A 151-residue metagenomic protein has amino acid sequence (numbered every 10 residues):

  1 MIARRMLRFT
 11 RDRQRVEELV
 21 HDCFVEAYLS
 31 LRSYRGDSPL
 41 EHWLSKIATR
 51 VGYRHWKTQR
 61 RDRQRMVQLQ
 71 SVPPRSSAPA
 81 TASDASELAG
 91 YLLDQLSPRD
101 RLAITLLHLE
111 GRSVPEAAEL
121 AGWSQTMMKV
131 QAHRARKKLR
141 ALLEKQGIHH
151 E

Functional and structural regions predicted by a protein language model:
M1-R13, S30, S45, L93 (+1 more regions): Amphipathic, Lys/Arg- and hydrophobic-enriched alpha-helical face
A3, F24, S97, R101 (+1 more regions): C-terminal flanking helix
L7, L107-L109, H133: Short amphipathic helical patch at the helix-1/turn junction of helix-turn-helix
E18-V25, S38-R50: Structural recognition of an alpha-helix C-terminal capping motif at a helix-to-coil junction
L29-G36, K46-V67, A82: Arg/Lys-rich amphipathic alpha helix in sigma70-family domain 2
Q64-S71, S76, T81-A82, Y91-L92 (+2 more regions): C-terminal edge and immediately downstream basic/flexible tail or linker adjoining helix-turn-helix-like DNA-binding
A89, A103-I104: Short alpha-helical "packing" element that flanks the helix-turn-helix/winged-helix DNA-binding module
D94-L102, E110-M127, K138: Helix-turn-helix DNA-binding module
